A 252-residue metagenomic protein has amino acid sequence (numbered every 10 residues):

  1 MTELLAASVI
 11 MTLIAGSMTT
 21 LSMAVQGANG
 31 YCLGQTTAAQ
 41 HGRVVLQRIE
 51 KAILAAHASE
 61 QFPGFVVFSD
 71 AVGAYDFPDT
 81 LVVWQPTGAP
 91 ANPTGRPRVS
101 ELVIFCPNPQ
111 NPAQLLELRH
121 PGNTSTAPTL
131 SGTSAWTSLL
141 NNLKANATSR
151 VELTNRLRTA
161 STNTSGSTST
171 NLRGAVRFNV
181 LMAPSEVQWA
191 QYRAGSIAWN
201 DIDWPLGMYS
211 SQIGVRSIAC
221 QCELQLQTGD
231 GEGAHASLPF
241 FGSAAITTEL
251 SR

Functional and structural regions predicted by a protein language model:
M1-A58: Aliphatic-rich helix starts adjacent to a transmembrane/signal segment
A6, I14-M18, L46-E50, G73 (+2 more regions): A generic short-segment signal for beta-strand/edge and adjacent turn/coil regions
Y31, I53-W84: Short, glycine/small-hydrophobic-rich surface segments
A39, R43, V67-G73, V99: Short, conserved loop/turn and helix-capping segments at secondary-structure boundaries that abut family-defining
G42-L46, E50-A56, P78-V83, E101-P121: Hydrophobic, aliphatic-enriched repeat segments that assemble into extended interaction scaffolds in large eukaryotic
T80, S217-A219, S243-A245: Intrinsic-disorder/low-complexity, polar/charged segments enriched in Ser/Thr/Lys/Arg/Asp/Glu/Gln
A89-G233, S251-R252: Intrinsically disordered, low-complexity regions enriched in Pro/Ser/Thr/Gly and acidic residues
P239-R252: Short, low-complexity, Pro/Ser/Thr/Gly-rich segments in the mature regions of secreted, periplasmic
